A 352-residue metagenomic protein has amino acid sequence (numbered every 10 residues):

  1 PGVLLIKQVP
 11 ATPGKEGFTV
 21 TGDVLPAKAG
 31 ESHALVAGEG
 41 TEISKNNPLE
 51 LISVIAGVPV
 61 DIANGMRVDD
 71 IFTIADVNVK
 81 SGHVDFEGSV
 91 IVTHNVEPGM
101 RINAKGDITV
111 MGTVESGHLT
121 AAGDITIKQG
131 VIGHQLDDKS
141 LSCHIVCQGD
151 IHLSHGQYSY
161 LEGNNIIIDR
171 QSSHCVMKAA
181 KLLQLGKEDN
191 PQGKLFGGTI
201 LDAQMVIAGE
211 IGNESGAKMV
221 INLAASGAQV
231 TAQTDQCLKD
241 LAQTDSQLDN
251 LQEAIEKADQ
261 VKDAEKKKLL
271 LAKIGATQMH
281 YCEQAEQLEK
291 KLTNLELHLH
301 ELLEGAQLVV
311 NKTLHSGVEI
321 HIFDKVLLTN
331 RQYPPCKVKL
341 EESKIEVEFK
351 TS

Functional and structural regions predicted by a protein language model:
P1-N164, I168-A179, K194-T199, A208-S352: Charge-rich, low-hydrophobicity low-complexity segments
D169, K187-D189: Right-handed parallel beta-helix/beta-solenoid
A203: Extracellular/lumenal glycan-associated surfaces
